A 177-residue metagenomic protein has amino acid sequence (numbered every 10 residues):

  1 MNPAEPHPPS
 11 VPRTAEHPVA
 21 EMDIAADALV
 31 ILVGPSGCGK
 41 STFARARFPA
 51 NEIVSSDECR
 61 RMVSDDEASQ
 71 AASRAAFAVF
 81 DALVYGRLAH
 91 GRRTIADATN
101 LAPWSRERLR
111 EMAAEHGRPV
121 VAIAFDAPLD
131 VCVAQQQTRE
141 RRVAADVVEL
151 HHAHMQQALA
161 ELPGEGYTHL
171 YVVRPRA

Functional and structural regions predicted by a protein language model:
N2-V33, S41-A46, A50, E115 (+1 more regions): Conserved GTP-binding G-domain of TRAFAC-class P-loop NTPases and closely related GTPase folds
C38-R92, L129-A134: Conserved substrate/cofactor phosphate-moiety recognition/catalytic segment in nucleotide-dependent phosphotransferases
S55, A124, Y171-R174: Structural signal for conserved beta-strand scaffold positions within catalytic alpha/beta enzyme cores
M62-E67, N100-R141, H154, L159: ATP-dependent NMP and nucleoside kinases share a basic, alpha-helical "lid"
S73-D81, P103, D126, A145-H152 (+1 more regions): Amphipathic alpha-helical transducer elements in NTP-driven molecular machines
Y85-A89, A113-G117, G164: Conserved catalytic network of the ASCE P-loop NTPase/AAA+ motor domain
H90-T94, P119-V121: Loop/turn-to-beta-strand initiation segments
